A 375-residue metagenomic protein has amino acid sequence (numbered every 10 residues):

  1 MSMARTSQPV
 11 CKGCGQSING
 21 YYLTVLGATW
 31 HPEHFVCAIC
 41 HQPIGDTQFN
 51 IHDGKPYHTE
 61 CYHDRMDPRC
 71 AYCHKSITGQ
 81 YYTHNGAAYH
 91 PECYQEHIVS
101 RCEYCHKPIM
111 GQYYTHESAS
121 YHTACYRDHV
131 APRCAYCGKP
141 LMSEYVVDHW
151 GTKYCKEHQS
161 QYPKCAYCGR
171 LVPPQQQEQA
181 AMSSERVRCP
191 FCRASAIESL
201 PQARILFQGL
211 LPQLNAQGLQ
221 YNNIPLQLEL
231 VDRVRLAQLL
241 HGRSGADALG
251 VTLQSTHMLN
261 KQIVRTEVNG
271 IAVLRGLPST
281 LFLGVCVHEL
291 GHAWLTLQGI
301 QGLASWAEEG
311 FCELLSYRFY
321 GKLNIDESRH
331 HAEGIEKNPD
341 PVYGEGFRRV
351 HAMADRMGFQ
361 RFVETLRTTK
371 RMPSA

Functional and structural regions predicted by a protein language model:
C11-C14, C37-C40, H58, C70-C73 (+7 more regions): Short cysteine-rich clusters marking metal-coordination/redox-active sites
Q16-A28, I44-D53, S76-A87, P108-S118 (+2 more regions): Canonical RING-type zinc finger of E3 ubiquitin-protein ligases
T29-P43, Y57-M66, A88-I98, S120-V130 (+2 more regions): Cys/His-coordinated zinc-finger cores
H34-N50, M66-Y72, H97-E103, H129-P132 (+2 more regions): Short metal-binding segments enriched for Cys and/or His
Y104, E117, A124-H257: A metal-dependent hydrolase signature that marks the N-terminal structural subdomain at the beginning of catalytic folds
A131, Q159-R170, A180, L219 (+1 more regions): Pan-zinc metallopeptidase signature
R243-L283, L290-L297: Active-site scaffold of zinc-dependent metalloenzymes
Q298-V342: Post-HExxH zinc-binding segment in Zn-dependent metallohydrolases
